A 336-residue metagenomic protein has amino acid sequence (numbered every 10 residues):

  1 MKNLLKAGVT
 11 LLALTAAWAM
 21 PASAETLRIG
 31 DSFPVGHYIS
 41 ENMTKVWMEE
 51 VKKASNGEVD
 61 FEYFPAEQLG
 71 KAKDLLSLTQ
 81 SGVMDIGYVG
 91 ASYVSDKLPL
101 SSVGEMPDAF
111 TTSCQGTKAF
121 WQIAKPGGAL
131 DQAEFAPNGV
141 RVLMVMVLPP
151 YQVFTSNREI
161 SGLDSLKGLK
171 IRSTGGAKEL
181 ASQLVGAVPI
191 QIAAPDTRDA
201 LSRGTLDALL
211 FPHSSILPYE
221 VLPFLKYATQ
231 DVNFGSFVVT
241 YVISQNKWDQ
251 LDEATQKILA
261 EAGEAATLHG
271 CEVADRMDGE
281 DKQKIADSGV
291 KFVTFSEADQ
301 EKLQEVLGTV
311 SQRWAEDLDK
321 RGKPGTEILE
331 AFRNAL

Functional and structural regions predicted by a protein language model:
M1-K6: Positively charged n-region of N-terminal signal peptides that target proteins for export
G8-W18: Bacterial N-terminal signal peptides
W18-A24: Sec/Tat signal peptide C-region and signal peptidase I cleavage site
E25-T117, L130-L336: N-terminal secretory/targeting leader peptides
